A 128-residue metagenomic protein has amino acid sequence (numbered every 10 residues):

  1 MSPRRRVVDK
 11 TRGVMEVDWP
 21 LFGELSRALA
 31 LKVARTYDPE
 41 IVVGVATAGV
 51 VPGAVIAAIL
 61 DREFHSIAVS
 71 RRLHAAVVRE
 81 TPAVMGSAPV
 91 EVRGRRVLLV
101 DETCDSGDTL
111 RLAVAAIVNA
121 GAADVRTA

Functional and structural regions predicted by a protein language model:
M1-A128: PRPP-associated nucleotide enzymes
